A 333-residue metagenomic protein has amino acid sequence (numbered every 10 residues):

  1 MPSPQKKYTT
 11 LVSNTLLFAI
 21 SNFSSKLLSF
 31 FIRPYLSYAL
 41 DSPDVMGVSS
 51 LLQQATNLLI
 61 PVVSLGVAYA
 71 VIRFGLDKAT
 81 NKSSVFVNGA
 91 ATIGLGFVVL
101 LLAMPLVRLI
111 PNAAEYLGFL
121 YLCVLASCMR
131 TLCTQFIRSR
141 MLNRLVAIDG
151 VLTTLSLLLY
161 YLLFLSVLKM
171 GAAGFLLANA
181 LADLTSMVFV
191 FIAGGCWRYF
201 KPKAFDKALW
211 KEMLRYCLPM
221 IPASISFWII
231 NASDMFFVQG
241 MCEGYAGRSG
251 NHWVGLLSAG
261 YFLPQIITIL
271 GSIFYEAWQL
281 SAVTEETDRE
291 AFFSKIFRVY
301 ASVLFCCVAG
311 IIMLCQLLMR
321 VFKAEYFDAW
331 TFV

Functional and structural regions predicted by a protein language model:
K7-A68, C123, L157-L158, R215-M241: Signature of the first transmembrane helix
V12, S50, A79-G94, L214 (+2 more regions): Interfacial transmembrane-helix starts/ends
N14-S29, T153, F175-V190, G194 (+1 more regions): Transmembrane helical elements of multi-pass membrane transporters/channels
P34, V63-A79, G260, P264-E290 (+1 more regions): Helix-loop junctions and terminal segments of transmembrane helices in multi-pass membrane transport/translocation
A39-P43, S139-R140, K169, N251: Helix-loop interface residues and adjacent transmembrane-helix termini in multi-pass membrane transporters, primarily
P43-D44, V107-C123, R248-N251, I312-V333: Interfacial segments at transmembrane-helix termini and the short loops linking adjacent helices
P43-Q54, S249-F262, W330-T331: Small-residue hotspots at the loop-to-helix junctions and early N-terminal turns of transmembrane alpha-helices
A91-S226: Hydrophobic transmembrane helix module of multi-pass membrane transport proteins
